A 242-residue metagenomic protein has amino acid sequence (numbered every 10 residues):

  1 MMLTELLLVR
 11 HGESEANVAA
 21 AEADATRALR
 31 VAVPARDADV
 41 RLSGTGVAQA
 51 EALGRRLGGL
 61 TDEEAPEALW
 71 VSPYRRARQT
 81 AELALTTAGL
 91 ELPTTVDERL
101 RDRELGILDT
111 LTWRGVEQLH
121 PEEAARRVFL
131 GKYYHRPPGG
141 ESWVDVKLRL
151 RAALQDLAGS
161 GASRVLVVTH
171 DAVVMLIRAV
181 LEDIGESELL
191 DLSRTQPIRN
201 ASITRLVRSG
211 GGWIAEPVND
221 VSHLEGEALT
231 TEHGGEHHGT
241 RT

Functional and structural regions predicted by a protein language model:
M1-P66, Q79-L90, G210-T242: An N-terminal RHG(E/S)-centered segment typical of histidine phosphatases
L3, E91, R151-I214: Active-site-adjacent alpha-helix immediately C-terminal to a catalytic or transition-state-stabilizing loop
H11-G12, V71-R75, P93, R99 (+2 more regions): Short, well-ordered beta-to-alpha junction loops that form the rim of enzyme active sites and present histidine/acidic
A32-R41, A125-V144: Short glycine/proline- and acidic residue-enriched helix-loop micro-motifs that form flexible lids or anion-recognition
A48-A125, S187, T195, R199-N200 (+1 more regions): Phosphate-coordination/substrate-recognition cap region in phosphate-metabolizing enzymes
G54, E82-L85, K147, L154 (+2 more regions): Non-transmembrane alpha-helical segments in soluble domains of secreted/periplasmic/extracellular proteins
R136-G159: Internal catalytic-core helix/loop-beta-alpha segment that presents or stabilizes conserved functional determinants
